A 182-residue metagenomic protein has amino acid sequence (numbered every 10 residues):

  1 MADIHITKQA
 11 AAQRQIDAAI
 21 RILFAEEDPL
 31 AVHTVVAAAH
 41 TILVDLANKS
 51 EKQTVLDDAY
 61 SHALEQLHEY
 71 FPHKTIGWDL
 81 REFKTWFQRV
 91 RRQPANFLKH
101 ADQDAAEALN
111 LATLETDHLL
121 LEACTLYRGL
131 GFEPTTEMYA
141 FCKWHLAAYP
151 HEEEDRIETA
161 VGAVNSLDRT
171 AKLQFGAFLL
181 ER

Functional and structural regions predicted by a protein language model:
M1-L30: Charged alpha-helical initiation segments
Q9-I20, H40, Y60, R92 (+1 more regions): Hydrophobic core segments within long, regular secondary-structure runs in both alpha- and beta-rich folds
L23, V36, H40-A47, L98 (+2 more regions): Generic structural signal for hydrophobic core residues of well-folded globular domains
P29-S61: Short, contiguous, well-structured surface segments enriched in hydrophobic/aromatic residues
D57-F175: Long, charged low-complexity segments
